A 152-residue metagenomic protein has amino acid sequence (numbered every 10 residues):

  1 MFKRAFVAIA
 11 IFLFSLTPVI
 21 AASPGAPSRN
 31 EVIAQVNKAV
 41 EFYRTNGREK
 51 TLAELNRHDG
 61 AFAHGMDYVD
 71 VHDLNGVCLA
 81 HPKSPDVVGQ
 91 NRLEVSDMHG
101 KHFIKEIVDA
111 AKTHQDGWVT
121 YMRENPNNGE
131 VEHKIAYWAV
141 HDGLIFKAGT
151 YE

Functional and structural regions predicted by a protein language model:
F2, V7, I11-E152: N-terminal membrane-sensor/transducer module of prokaryotic signaling receptors
